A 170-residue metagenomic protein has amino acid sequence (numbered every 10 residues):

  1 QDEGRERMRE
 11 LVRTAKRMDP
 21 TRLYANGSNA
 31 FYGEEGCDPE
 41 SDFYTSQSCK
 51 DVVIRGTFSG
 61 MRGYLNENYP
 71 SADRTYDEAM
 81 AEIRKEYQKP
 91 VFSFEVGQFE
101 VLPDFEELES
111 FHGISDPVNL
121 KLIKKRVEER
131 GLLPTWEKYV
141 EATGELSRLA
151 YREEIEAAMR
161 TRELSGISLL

Functional and structural regions predicted by a protein language model:
Q1-E40: Active-site neighborhood of glycoside hydrolase catalytic domains
L23, F43, F92-S93: Generic structural signal for residues positioned in beta-strands
N29, S48, V96: Histidine- and/or cysteine-centered catalytic micro-motif in compact active-site loops
P39, S48, G63-L65: Intrinsic disorder/low-complexity signature
E40-T45, S110: Short, hinge-like loop/turn segments at secondary-structure boundaries
Y44-G56: Acidic, His- and aromatic-enriched active-site or binding-groove loops in soluble protein domains that engage sugars
G56-L170: Substrate-binding clefts and catalytic carboxylate motifs of secreted carbohydrate-active enzymes
